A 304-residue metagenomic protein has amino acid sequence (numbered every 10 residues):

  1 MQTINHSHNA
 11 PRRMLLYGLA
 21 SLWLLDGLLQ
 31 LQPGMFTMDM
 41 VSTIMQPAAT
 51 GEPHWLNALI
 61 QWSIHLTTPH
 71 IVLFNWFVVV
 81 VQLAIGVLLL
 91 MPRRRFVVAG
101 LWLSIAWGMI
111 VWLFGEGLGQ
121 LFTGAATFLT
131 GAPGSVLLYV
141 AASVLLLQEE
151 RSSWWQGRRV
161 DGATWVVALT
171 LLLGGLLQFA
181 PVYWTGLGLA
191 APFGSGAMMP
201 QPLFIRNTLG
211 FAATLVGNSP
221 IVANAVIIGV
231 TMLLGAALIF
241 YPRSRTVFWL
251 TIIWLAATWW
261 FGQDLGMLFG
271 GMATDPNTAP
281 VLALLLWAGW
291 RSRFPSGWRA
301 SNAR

Functional and structural regions predicted by a protein language model:
M1-R304: Extended, low-polarity transmembrane helix blocks
